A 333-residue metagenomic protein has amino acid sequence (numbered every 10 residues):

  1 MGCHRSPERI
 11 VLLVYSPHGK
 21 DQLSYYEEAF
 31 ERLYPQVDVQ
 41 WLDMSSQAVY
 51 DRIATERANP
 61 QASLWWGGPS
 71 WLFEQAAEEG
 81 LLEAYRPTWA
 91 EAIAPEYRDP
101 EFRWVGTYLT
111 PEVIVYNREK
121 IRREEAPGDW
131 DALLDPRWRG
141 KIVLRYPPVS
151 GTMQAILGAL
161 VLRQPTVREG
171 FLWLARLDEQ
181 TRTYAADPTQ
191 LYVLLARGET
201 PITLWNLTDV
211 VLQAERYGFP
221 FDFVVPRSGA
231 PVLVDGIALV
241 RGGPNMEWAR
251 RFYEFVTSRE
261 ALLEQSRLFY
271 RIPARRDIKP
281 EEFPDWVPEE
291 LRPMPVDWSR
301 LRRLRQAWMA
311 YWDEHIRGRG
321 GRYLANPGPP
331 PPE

Functional and structural regions predicted by a protein language model:
H4-Q75: Early extracytoplasmic/lumenal segment of secretory-pathway proteins
S16-S24, Q47, Q61-E199: Extracytoplasmic ligand-binding site segments that recognize negatively charged/polar headgroups
W71-Q75, A196, T200-P220, F269: A ligand-binding cleft/hinge motif common to bilobed small-molecule-binding domains
L82-W89, R103-V105, D131-L134, I202 (+4 more regions): Short beta-strand->loop
A92-E96, T110, L172-D178, R182-A185 (+2 more regions): Periplasmic-binding protein-like
V113-K120, G158, L233-M246, E264-Q265: A bilobed periplasmic-binding-protein/Venus flytrap-type ligand-binding module shared by bacterial periplasmic
V240-V296, P329: Mature extracytoplasmic/periplasmic domains
V296-E333: Conserved C-terminal helix/tail region of periplasmic/extracytoplasmic solute-binding proteins
